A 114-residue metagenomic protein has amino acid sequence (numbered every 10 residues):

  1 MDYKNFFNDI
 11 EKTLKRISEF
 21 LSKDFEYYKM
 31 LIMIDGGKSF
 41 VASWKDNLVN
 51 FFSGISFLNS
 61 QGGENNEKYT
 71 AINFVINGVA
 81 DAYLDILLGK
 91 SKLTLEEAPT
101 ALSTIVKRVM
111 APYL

Functional and structural regions predicted by a protein language model:
M1, L21, F52-S56, A82-I86 (+1 more regions): Hydrophobic recognition helices of helix-based DNA-binding modules
M1-Y27: Hydrophobic alpha-helical connector segments
F7, E11, V41, Y69 (+1 more regions): Short, structured helix-loop boundary elements
T13, F74, G78, A101: Charged catalytic carboxylate motif
S18, K45, V49, P99-K107: Hydrophobic core segments within long, regular secondary-structure runs in both alpha- and beta-rich folds
K29-L31, L95: Short, hydrophobic secondary-structure boundary micro-motifs
D35-G62, N66-N77, D81: Amphipathic alpha-helical packing segments from all-alpha helical-bundle domains
F57, D85-L114: C-terminal peripheral helix-coil segments that are non-catalytic and often amphipathic
